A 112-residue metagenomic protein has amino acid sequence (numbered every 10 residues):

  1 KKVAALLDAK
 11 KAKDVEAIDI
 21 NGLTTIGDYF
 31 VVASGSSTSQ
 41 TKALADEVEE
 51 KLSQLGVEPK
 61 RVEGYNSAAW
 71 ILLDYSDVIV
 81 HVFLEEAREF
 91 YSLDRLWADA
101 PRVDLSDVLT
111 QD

Functional and structural regions predicted by a protein language model:
K1-I26, T38-I71, E85-E89, L93-D112: Polybasic/polar functional segments that serve as interface/processing modules
V32-G35: Short hydrophobic/aromatic beta-strand micro-patches that form the beta-sheet surface supporting nucleotide- or nucleic
L73-Y75: Active-site beta-strand termini and strand-to-loop segments that position acidic
